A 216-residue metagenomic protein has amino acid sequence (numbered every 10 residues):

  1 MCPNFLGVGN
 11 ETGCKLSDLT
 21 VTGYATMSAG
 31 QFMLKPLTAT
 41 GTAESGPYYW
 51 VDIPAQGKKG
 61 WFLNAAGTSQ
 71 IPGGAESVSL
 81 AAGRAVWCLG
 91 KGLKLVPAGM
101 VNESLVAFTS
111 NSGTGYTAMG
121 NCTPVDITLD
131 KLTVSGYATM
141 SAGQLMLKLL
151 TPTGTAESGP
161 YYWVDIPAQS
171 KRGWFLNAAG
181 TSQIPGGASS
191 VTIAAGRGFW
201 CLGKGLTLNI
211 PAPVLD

Functional and structural regions predicted by a protein language model:
M1-D216: N-terminal exported-region signature
